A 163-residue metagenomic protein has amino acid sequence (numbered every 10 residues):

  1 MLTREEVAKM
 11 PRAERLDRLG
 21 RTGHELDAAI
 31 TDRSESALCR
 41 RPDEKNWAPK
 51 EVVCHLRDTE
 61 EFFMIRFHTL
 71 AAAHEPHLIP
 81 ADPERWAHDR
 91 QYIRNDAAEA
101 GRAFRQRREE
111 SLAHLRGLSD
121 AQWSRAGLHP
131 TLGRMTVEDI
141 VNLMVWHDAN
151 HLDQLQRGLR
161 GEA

Functional and structural regions predicted by a protein language model:
M1-E6, E84-Y92: A short small-residue
M1-R21: Extreme N-terminal tail/first-helix region
L2-R4, C39-P83, E109-L112, S124-A163: Short, contiguous alpha-helical
L16, V53, R57, G101: Short gly/ser-rich anion-binding loops that grip negatively charged ligand groups
D17-A29, W86-S124, M144: Acidic/histidine-rich alpha-helical segments that form the ligand environment of transition-metal centers
R21, A28, D32-E35, R41-D43: A glycine-rich, hydrophobic loop/mini-helix early in the fold
S36-R41, D96-A100: Short helix-to-loop capping/linker segments positioned immediately adjacent to catalytic or ligand/cofactor-binding
